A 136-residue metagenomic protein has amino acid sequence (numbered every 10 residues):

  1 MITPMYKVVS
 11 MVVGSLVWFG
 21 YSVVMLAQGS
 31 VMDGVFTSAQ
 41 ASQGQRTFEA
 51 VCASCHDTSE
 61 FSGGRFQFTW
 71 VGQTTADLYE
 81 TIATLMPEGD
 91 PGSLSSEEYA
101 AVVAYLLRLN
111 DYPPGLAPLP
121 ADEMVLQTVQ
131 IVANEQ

Functional and structural regions predicted by a protein language model:
M1-V9: N-terminal secretory signal peptides that target proteins for export/translocation
S10-S22: Bacterial N-terminal signal peptides
L26-T47, D90: Electrostatic cytochrome c docking/interface patches
A41-E49, S62, Q67-A76, S95-S96: Sequence context surrounding c-type heme c attachment/ligation sites in exported
G44, F48-T58, V102, L106: The canonical Cys-X-X-Cys-His
T81-S95: Short Fe-S-cluster ligation motifs
L94-Q136: Flexible coil segments in periplasmic/lumen-exposed cytochrome c-class electron-transfer proteins
